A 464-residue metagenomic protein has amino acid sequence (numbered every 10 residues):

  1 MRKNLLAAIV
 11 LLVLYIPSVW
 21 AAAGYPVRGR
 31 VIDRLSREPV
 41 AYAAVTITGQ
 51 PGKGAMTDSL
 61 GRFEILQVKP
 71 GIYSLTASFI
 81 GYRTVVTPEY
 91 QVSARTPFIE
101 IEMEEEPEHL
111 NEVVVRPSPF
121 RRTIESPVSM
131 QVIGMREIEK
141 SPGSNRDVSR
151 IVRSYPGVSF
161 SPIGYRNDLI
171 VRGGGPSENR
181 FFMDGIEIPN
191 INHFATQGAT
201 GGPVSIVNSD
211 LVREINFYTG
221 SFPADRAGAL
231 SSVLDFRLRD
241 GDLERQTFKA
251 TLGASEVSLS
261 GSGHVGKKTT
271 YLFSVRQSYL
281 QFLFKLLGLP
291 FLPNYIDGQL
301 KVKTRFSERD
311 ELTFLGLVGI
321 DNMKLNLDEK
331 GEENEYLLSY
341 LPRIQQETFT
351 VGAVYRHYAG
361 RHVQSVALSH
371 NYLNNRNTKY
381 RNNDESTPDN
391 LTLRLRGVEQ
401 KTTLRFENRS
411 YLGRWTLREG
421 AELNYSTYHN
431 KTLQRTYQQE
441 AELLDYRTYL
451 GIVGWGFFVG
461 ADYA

Functional and structural regions predicted by a protein language model:
W20-E112, T123: Periplasm-facing N-terminal accessory domains of Gram-negative outer-membrane beta-barrel systems
R62, E100, E112, D168 (+11 more regions): Membrane-embedded beta-strand positions in outer-membrane beta-barrel channels/transporters
I72, D147, R166, G202 (+9 more regions): Transmembrane beta-barrel architecture of outer-membrane proteins
R83, E89-Q91, R116, F120-F222 (+2 more regions): Periplasmic N-terminal accessory/gating domains of Gram-negative outer-membrane beta-barrel systems
V132-G134, T200, L289-N294, D328-L338 (+2 more regions): Flexible, surface-exposed loop regions and adjacent strand-edge segments of Gram-negative outer-membrane beta-barrel
S177-N179, L211, E244-F248, K267-Y271 (+3 more regions): Outer-envelope beta-barrel architecture signal
R180, E214-D225, S231-R239, Q246-P290 (+2 more regions): Predominantly transmembrane beta-strands of Gram-negative outer membrane beta-barrel pores used for transport
K303-D321, P342-A464: Face-selective signature of the C-terminal outer-membrane beta-barrel domain
